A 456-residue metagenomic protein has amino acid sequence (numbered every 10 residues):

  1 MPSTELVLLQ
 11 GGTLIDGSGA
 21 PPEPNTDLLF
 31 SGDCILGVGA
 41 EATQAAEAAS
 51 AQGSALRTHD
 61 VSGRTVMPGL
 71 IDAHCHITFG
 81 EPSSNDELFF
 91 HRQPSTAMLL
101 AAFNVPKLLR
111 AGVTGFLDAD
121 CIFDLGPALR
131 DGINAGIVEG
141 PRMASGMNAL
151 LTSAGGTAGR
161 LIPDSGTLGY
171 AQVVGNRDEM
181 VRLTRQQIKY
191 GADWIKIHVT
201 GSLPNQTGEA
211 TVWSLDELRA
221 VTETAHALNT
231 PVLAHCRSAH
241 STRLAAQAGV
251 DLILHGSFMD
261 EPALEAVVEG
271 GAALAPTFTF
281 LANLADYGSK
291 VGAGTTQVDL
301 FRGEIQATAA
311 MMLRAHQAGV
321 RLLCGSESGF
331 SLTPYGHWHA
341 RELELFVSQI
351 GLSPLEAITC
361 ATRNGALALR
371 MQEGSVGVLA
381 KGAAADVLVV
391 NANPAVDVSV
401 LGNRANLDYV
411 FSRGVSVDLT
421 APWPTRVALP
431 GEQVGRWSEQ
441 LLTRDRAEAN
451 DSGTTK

Functional and structural regions predicted by a protein language model:
P2-L8, L14-M67: Histidine-rich, glycine-flanked metal-binding segment
R64-G132, S153-G156, A248: Metal-associated gating/positioning segment near the N- to mid-region
I77-M98, P106-L109, S153-G169, S202-T211 (+1 more regions): Active-site gating loops and adjacent loop-to-helix segments of metal-dependent hydrolytic enzymes
L100-G126, G140-A149, A192-L203, P231 (+3 more regions): Divalent metal-dependent hydrolysis catalytic cores, especially in the metallo-beta-lactamase
R160-R219: Active-site gating/metal-coordination segments in enzymes
V199-A310, L323, S328-F330, Q349-L352 (+2 more regions): Active-site core of metal-dependent hydrolases
A227, Q306-N393: His/Asp/Glu-enriched, well-ordered alpha-helical/loop segment that forms or immediately abuts the divalent-metal
R363, L379-A428: C-terminal cap of metal-dependent C-N hydrolases
